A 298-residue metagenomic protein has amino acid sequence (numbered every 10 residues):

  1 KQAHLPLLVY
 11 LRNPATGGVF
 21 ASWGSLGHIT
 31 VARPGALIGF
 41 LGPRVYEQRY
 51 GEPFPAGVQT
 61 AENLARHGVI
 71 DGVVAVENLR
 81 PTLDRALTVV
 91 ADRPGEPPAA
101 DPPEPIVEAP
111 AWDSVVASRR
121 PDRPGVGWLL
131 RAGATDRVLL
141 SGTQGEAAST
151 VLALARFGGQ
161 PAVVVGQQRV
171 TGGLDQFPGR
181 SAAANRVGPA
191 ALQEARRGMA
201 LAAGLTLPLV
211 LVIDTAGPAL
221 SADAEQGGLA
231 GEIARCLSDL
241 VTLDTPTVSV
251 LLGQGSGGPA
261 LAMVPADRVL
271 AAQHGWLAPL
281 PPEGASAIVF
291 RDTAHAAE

Functional and structural regions predicted by a protein language model:
K1, L8, A153-R156, Q160-V241 (+2 more regions): Cleft-lining beta-strand/loop regions that shape enzyme active-site pockets
K1-D92, I213-E298: Conserved catalytic cores of soluble enzyme domains, especially glycine-rich substrate-binding beta-alpha loops
F40, G57-V58, G127, G133-R137 (+3 more regions): Aromatic-residue hotspot detector
T60, A75, L79-T82, A111-D113 (+3 more regions): General structural feature for long, well-ordered alpha-helical segments within catalytic domains of soluble enzymes
R80-G173, R180-A184: Intrinsically disordered, low-complexity segments enriched in small/flexible residues
P110, G125, N185-G188, P281-P282 (+1 more regions): General structural signal for secondary-structure boundaries
